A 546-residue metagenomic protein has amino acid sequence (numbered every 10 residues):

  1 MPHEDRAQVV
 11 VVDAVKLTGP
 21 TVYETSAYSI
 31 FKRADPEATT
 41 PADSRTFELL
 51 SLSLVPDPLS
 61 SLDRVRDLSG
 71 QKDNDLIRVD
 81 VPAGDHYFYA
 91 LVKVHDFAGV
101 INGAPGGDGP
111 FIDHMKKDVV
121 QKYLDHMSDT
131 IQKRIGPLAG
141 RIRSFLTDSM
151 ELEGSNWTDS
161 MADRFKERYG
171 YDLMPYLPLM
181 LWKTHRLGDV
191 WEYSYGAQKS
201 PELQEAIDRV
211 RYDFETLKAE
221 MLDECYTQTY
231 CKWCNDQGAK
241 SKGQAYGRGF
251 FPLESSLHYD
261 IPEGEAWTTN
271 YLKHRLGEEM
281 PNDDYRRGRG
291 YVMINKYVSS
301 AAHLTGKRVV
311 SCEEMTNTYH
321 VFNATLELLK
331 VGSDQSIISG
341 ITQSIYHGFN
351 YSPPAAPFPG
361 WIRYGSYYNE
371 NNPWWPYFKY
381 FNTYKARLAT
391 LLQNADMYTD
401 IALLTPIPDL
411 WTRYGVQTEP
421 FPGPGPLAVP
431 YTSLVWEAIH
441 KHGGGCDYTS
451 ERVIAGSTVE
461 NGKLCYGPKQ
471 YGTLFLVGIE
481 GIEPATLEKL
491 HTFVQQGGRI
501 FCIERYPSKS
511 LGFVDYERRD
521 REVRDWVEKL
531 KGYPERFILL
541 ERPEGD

Functional and structural regions predicted by a protein language model:
M1, I131-S144, S149-P262, W267-D546: Carbohydrate-binding surfaces of carbohydrate-active enzymes
M1-Y212, L391, Q470-L476, E483 (+1 more regions): Mature extracytoplasmic enzyme cores
